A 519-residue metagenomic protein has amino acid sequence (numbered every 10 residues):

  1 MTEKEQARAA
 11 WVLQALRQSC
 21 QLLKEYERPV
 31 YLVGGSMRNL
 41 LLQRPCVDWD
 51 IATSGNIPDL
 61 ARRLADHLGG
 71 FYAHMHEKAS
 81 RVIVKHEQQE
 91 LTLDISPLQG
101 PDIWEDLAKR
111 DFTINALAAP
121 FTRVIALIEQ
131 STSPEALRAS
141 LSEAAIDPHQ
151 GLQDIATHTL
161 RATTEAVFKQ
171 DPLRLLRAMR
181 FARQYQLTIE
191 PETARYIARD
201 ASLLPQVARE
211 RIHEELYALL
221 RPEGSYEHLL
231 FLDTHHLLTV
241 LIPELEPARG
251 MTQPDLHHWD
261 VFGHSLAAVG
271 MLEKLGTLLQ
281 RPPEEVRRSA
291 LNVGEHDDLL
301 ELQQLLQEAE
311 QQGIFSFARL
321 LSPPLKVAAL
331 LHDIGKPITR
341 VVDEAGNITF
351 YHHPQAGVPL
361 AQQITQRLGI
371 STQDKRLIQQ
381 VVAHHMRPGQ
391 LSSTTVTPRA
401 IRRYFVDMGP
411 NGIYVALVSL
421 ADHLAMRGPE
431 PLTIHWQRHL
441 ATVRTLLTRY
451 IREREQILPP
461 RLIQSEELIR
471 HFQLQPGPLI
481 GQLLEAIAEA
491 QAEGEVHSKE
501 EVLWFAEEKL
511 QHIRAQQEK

Functional and structural regions predicted by a protein language model:
M1-K519: Catalytic cores of the polymerase beta-like nucleotidyltransferase superfamily and closely associated nucleotide
